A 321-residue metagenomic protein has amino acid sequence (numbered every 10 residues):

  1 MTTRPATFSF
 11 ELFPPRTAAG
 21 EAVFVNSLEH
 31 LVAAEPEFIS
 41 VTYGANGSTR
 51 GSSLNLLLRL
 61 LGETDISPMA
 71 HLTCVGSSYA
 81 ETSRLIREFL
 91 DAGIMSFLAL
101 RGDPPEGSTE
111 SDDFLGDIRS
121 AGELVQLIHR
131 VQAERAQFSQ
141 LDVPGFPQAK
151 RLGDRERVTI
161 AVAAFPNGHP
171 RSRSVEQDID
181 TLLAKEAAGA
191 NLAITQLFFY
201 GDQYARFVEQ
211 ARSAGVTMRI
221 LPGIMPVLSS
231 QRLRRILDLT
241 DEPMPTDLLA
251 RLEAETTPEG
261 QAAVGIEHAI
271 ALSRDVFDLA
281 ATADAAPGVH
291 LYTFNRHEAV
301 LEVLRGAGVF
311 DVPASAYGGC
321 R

Functional and structural regions predicted by a protein language model:
M1-T3, L28-E35, L54-D65, I86-I94 (+4 more regions): Acidic (Asp/Glu)-rich catalytic clusters
M1-V41: Conserved N-terminal beta1-alpha1 strand-loop-helix module at the mouth
T7-V23, P68-A80, T159-Q177, E253-H268: Active-site mouth loops of central-metabolism enzymes
S9, S40, L98-A99, I194 (+1 more regions): Conserved beta-strand positions in the central sheet of alpha/beta enzyme cores
E11, I39, F89, K185 (+3 more regions): Conserved, mostly hydrophobic/aromatic
L12-P15, T42-N46, H71-S77, G102-D103 (+5 more regions): Active-site beta-loop-alpha junctions enriched in small/polar residues
A19-E21, G47-R59, S78-R84, P104-I128 (+5 more regions): Active-site-adjacent beta->alpha loops and helix N-cap segments on the catalytic face of soluble alpha/beta enzymes
G116-R157, A163-R171, D178, A214-D275 (+2 more regions): Active-site pocket-lining/capping segments in soluble small-molecule metabolic enzymes
